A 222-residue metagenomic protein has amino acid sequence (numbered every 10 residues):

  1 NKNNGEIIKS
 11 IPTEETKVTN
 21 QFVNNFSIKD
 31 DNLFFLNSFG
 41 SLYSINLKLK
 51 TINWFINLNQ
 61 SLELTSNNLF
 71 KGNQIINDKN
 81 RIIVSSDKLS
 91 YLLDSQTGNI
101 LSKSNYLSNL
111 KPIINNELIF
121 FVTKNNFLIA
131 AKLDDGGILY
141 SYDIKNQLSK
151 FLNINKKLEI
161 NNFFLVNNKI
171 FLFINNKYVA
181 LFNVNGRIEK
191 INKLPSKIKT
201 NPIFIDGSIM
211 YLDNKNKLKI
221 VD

Functional and structural regions predicted by a protein language model:
N1-G5, N46-K50, D94-G98, L133-G136 (+2 more regions): Short loop/turn segments that connect beta-strands within beta-propeller blades
E6-D30, T51-K79, D87, N99-N116 (+2 more regions): Extracytoplasmic beta-rich repeat domains
N32-F35, Y43, R81-V84, I119-F121 (+3 more regions): Conserved beta-propeller blade signature
F39, D87-L89, N125, N175-N176 (+1 more regions): Surface-exposed loop/turn positions within WD40 beta-propeller blades
Y43, I52, Y91-L92, I129 (+2 more regions): WD40 beta-propeller blade core
K124-L133, Y140: Redox- and metal-dependent alpha/beta enzyme cores, enriched for Fe-S-associated oxidoreductases and cofactor-handling
N125, K157-I160, F164-L165, I170 (+2 more regions): Eukaryotic scaffold repeat domains enriched in small/polar residues
K169, I174-D222: C-terminal closing repeat unit and adjoining cap/tail of repeat-based domains
